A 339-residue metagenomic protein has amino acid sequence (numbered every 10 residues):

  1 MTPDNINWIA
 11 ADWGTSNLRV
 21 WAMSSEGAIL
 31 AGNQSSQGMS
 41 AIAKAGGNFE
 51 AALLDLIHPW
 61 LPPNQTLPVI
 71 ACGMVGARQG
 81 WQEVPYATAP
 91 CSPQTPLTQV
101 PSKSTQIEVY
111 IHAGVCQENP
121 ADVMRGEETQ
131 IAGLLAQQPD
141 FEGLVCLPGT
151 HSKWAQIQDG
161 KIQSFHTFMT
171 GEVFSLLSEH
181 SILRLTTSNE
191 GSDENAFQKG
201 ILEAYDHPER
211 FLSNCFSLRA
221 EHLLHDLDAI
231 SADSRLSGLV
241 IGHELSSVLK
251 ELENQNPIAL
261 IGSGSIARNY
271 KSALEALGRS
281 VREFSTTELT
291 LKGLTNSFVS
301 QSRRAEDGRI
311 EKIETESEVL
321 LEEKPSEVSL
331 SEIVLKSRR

Functional and structural regions predicted by a protein language model:
W8-D12, P68-I70, G143-L147, A259-L260: Short glycine-aspartate micro-motif
W8-N48, F284: Short glycine-rich, Thr/Ser-proximal phosphate-binding strand/loop in the N-terminal lobe of ATP-dependent enzymes
N17, Q255-A273: Glycine-rich phosphate-binding loops at beta-strand->alpha-helix junctions
I29-L67, G76-Q79, E83, L183-T186: N-terminal phosphate-binding loop and adjacent alpha-helix
S40-I42, V115-P148, K153-Y205: Glycine-rich phosphate-binding loop plus the immediately following alpha-helix
W60-M124, D159: Short beta-strand-loop/turn "lid" adjacent to the catalytic site in phosphate-handling enzymes
A204-S247: Adenine-nucleotide phosphate-binding core of ATP-dependent small-molecule kinases
S246, R282-I310, L330, V334: Glycine-rich phosphate-binding/hydrolytic loop that grips phosphoryl groups
